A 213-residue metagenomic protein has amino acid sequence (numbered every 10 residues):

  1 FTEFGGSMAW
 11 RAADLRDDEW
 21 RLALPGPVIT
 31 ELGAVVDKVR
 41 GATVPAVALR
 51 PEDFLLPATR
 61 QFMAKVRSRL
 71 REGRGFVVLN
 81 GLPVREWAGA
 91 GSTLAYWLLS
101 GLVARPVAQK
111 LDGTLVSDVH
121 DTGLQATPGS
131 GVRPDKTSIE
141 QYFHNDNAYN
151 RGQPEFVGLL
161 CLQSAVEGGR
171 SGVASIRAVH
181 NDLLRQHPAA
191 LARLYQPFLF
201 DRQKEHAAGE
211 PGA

Functional and structural regions predicted by a protein language model:
F1-R60, A64-K65, R71-E72, V77 (+3 more regions): Active-site environment of non-heme Fe oxygenases that use a 2-His-1-carboxylate facial triad
L70-R71, S92: Acidic, contiguous internal or C-terminal segments within carbohydrate-active enzymes that form a structured patch used
G89: Catalytic palm subdomain of template-directed nucleic-acid polymerases, centered on the conserved carboxylate motif
T93-P106: A short alpha->loop->secondary-structure connector
R105-H120: A generic structural motif
